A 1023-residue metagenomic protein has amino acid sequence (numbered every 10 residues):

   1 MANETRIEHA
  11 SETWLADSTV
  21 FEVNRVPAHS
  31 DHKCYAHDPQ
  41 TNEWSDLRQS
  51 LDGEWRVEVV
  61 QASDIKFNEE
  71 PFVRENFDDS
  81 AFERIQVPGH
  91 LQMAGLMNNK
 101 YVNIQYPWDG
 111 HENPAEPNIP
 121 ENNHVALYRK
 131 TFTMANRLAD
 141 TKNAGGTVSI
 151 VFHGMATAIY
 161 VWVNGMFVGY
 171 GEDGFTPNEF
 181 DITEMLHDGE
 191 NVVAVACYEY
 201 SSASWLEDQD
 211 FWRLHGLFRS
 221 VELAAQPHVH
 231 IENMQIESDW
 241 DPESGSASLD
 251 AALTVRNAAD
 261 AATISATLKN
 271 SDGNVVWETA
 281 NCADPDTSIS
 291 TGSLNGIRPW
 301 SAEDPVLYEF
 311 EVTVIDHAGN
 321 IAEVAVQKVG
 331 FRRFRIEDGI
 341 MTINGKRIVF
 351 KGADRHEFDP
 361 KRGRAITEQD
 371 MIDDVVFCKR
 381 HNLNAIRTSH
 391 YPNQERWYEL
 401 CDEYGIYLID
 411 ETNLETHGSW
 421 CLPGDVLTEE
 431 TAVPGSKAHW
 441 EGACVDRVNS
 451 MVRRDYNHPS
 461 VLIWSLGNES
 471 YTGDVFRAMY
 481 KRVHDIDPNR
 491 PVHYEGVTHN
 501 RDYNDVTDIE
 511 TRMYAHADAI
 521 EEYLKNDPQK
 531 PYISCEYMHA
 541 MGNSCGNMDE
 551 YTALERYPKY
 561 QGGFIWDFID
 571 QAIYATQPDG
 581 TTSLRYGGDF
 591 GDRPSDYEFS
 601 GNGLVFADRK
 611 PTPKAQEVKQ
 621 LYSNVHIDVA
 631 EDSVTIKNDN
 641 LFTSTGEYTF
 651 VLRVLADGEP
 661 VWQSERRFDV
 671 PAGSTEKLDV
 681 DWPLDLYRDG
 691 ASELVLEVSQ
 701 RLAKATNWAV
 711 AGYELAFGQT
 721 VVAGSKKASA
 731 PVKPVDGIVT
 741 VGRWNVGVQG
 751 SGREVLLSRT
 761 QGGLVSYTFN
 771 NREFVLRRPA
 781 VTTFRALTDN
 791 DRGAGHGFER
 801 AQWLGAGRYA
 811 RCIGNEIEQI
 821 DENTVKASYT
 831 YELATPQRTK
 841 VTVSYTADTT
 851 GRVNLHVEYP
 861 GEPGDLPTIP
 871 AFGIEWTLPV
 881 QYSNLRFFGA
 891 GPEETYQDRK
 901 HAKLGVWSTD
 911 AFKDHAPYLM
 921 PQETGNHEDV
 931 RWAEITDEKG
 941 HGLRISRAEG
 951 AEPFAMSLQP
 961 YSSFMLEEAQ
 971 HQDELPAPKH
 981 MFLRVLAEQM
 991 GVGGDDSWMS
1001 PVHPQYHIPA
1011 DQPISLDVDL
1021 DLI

Functional and structural regions predicted by a protein language model:
A2-N42, R56-V60, N68, N98 (+7 more regions): Accessory beta-strand-rich segments of carbohydrate-active enzymes
A2-T41, I321-T635, D639-P660: Extended substrate-binding grooves/exosites of carbohydrate-active enzymes
M93, E199, S301, D681-S692 (+2 more regions): Beta-strand/loop-rich accessory regions of lumenal/periplasmic or secreted enzymes, predominantly carbohydrate-active
N98, E112-N118, E172-G174, I182-A247 (+6 more regions): An acidic-aromatic loop/edge-strand motif
Y128-K130, T176-F180, P285-G292, E676-V680 (+1 more regions): Short strand-edge motifs at loop-to-beta-strand transitions and within beta-strands of extracellular beta-rich domains
V161-V163, S246-N281, V634-R666, K677-D679 (+1 more regions): Beta-strand-rich binding/interaction modules
H187-E190, A252-E337, R688-G690, L694-P734 (+1 more regions): Extended acidic/polar, glycine-enriched regions that form or flank non-catalytic beta-rich accessory modules
E207-I231, D579-T635, D639-E659, L684-A728 (+5 more regions): Catalytic cores of secreted or luminal carbohydrate-active enzymes
